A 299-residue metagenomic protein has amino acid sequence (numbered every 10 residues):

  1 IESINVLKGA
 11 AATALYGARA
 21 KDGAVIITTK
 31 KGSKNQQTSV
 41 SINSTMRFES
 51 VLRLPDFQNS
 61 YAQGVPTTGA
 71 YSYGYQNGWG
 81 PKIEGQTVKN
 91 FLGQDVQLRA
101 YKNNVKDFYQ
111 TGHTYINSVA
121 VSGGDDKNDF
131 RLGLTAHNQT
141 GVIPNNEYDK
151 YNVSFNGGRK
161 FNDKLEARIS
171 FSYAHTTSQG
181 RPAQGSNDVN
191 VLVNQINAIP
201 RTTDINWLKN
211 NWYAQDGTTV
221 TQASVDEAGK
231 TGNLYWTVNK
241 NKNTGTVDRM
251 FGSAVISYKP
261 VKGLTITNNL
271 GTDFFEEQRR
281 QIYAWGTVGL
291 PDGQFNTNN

Functional and structural regions predicted by a protein language model:
I1-G9: Short acidic/polar hinge/loop motifs at secondary-structure boundaries that mediate gating or recognition
A14, A20-S44, Q97, N117-V119: N-terminal periplasmic accessory domains that precede and gate Gram-negative outer-membrane beta-barrel machines
G17-A18, Y109-H113, S122, N145-D149 (+1 more regions): Short sequence motifs at beta-strands and strand-loop junctions characteristic of Gram-negative outer-membrane
D22, T114-S118, Y148-N152, V247-S253 (+1 more regions): Transmembrane beta-barrel architecture of outer-membrane proteins
T29, I42, V119-D125, F155-R159 (+1 more regions): Residues on the lipid-exposed face of transmembrane beta-strands in outer-membrane beta-barrel proteins
K34-A100, V142-I143, N152, N156-R249 (+1 more regions): Surface-exposed loop/interface segments of Gram-negative outer-membrane beta-barrel transport/assembly proteins
T114, D125-D126, N162, K259-V261: Outer-membrane beta-barrel channels and translocator barrels
